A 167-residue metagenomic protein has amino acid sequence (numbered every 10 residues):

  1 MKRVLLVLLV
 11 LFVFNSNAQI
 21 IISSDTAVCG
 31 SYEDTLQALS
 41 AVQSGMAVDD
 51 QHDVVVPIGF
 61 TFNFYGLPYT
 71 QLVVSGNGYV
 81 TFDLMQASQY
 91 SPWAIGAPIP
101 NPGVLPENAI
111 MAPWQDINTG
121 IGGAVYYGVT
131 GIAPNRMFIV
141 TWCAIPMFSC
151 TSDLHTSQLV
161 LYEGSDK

Functional and structural regions predicted by a protein language model:
M1-I22: Bacterial Sec-dependent N-terminal signal peptides
L6-V10, T26, T130, S149: Generic marker of residues within folded, mature protein domains
L11-N15, C29, A133: Generic structural signal for beta-strand residues in well-ordered domains
S23-C29: Short beta-strand segments of immunoglobulin-like
G30-E33, Q37, A41-K167: Von Willebrand factor type D
